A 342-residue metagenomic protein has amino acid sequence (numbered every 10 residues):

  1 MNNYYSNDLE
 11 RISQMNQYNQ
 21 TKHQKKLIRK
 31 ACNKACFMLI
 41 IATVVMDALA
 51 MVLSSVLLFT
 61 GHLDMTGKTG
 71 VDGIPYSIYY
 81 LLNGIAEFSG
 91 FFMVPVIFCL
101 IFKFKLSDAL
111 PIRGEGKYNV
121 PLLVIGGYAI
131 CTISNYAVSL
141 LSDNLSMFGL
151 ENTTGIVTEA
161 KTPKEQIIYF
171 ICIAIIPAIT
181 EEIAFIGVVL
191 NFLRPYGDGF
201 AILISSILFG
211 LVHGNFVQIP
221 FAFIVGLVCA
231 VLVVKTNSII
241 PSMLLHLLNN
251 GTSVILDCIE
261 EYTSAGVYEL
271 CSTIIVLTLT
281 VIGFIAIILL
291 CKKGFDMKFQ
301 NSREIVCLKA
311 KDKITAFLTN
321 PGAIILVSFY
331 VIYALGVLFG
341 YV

Functional and structural regions predicted by a protein language model:
M1-A109, S253-V342: N-terminal, membrane-interfacial amphipathic/helix-forming hydrophobic leader that caps and precedes the first
N33-I40, L81, V120-I125, I167 (+4 more regions): Hydrophobic alpha-helical transmembrane segments
L39, T43, I97, L227-N237: Generic transmembrane alpha-helix motif of multi-pass integral membrane proteins
H62-Y79, S107-P177, L335-V342: Juxtamembrane helix-loop-helix connectors linking adjacent transmembrane helices in multi-pass membrane enzymes
V124, I171, I175, I179 (+8 more regions): Residue-level signature of the transmembrane alpha-helical core of multi-pass small-molecule transporters
T180-I204, V231-S238: Membrane-interface helix/loop boundary segments of multi-pass membrane proteins
A184, V188-L190, P220, L244 (+1 more regions): Active-site-flanking alpha-helical
G210-P220, G266: Membrane-interface helix caps and helix-loop-helix hairpins in membrane proteins
